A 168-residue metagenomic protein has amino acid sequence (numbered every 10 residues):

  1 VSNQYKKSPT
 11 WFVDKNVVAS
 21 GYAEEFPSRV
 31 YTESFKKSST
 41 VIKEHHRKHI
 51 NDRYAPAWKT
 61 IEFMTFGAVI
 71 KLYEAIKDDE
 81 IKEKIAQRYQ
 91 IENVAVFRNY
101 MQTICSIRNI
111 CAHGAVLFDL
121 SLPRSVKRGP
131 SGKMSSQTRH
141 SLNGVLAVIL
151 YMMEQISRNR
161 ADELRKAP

Functional and structural regions predicted by a protein language model:
V1-P168: Long, contiguous internal "core" modules enriched in hydrophobic/ aromatic residues
